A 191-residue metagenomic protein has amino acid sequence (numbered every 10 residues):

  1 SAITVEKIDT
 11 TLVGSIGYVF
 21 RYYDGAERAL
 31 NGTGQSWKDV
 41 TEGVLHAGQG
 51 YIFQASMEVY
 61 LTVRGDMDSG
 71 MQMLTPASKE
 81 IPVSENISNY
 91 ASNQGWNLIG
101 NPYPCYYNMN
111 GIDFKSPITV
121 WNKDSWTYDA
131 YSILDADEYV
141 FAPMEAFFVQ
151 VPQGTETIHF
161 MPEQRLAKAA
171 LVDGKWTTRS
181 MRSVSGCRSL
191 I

Functional and structural regions predicted by a protein language model:
S1-R165: N-terminal exported-region signature
E163-D173: Short amphipathic alpha-helical linker/capping segments at the junctions of internal repeats and modular domains
V172, T177-I191: Cationic, amphipathic, low-complexity alpha-helical segments enriched in hydrophobics plus arginine/proline
